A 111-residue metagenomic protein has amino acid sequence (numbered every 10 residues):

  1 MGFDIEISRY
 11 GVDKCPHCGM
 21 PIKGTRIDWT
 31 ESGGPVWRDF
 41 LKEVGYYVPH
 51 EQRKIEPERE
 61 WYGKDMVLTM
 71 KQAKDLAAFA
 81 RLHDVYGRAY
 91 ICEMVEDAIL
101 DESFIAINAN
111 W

Functional and structural regions predicted by a protein language model:
M1-W111: Acidic (Asp/Glu-rich) sequence patches and key acidic residues that form negatively charged surfaces used
